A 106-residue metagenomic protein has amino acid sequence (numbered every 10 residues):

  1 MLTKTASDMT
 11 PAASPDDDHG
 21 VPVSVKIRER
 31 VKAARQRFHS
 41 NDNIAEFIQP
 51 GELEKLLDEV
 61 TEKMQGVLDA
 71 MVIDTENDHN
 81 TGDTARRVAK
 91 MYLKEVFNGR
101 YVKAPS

Functional and structural regions predicted by a protein language model:
L2-S106: Active-site loop/lid in soluble adenylation, ligation, and acyl-transfer enzymes
